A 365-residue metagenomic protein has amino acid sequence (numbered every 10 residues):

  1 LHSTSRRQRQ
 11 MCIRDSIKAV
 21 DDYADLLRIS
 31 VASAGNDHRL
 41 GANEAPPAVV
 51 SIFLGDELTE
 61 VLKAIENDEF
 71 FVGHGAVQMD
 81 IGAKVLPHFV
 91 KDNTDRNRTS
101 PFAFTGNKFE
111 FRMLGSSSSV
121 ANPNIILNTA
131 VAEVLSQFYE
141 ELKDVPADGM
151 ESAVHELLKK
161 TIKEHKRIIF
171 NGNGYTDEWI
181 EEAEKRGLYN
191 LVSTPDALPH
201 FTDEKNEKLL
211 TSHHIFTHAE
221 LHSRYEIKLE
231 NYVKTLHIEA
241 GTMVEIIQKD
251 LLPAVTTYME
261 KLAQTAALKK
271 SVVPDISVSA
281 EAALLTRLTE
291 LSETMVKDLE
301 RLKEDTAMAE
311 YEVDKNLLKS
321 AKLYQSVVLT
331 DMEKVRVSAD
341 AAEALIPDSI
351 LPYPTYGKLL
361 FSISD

Functional and structural regions predicted by a protein language model:
H2-R9, I13: Single conserved hydrophobic/aromatic residue that forms the stacking wall/gate of nucleotide- or nucleobase-binding
R6, L114-A121: A generic structural motif
M11-C12, V145-S152, E156: Active-site loops and adjacent core secondary-structure elements that bind or stabilize anionic groups
R14-H74, Q78: Polar, glycine-rich mid-to-C-terminal structural blocks that act as macromolecule-binding/assembly scaffolds
I29-A32, G82, F89, T105-N107 (+1 more regions): Generic beta-strand/beta-sheet core signal
A83-A103: Conserved alpha/beta core surface patches that mediate binding of polyanionic ligands
V85, P101-A103, K108-R112, M243-L252 (+1 more regions): Structured core elements
T161-D365: C-terminal amphipathic alpha-helical interaction region
